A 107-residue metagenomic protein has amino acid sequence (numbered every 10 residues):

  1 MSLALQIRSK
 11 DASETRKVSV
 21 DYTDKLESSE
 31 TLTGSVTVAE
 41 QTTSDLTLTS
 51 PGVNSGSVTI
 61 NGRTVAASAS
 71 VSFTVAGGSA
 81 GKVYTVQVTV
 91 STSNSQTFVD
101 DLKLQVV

Functional and structural regions predicted by a protein language model:
M1-T31: Predominantly extracytoplasmic/ectodomain segments of secreted and cell-surface proteins
D24-S35, T43-T47: Extracellular acidic loop/turn motifs
Q41-S68: Low-complexity "stalk/linker" and mucin-like segments enriched in Ser/Thr/Pro/Ala/Gly
A69-F73: Short strand-edge motifs at loop-to-beta-strand transitions and within beta-strands of extracellular beta-rich domains
V75-K82: Surface-exposed, short loops/turns at beta-strand junctions within beta-sandwich domains
V83-Q87: Short, conserved beta-strand segments of beta-strand-rich sandwich/propeller modules, principally
S91-S95: Short, solvent-exposed loop/turn segments at the edges of extracellular beta-sandwich modules
Q96-V107: C-terminal edge beta-strand
